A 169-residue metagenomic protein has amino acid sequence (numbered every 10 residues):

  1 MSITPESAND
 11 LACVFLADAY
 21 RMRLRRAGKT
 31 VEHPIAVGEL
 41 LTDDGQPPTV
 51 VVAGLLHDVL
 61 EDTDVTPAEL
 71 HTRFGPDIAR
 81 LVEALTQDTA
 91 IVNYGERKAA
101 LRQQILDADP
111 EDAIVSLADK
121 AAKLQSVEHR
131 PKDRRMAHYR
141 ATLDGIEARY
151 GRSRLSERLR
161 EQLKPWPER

Functional and structural regions predicted by a protein language model:
M1-R169: Active-site helical microenvironments for divalent-metal-assisted chemistry
